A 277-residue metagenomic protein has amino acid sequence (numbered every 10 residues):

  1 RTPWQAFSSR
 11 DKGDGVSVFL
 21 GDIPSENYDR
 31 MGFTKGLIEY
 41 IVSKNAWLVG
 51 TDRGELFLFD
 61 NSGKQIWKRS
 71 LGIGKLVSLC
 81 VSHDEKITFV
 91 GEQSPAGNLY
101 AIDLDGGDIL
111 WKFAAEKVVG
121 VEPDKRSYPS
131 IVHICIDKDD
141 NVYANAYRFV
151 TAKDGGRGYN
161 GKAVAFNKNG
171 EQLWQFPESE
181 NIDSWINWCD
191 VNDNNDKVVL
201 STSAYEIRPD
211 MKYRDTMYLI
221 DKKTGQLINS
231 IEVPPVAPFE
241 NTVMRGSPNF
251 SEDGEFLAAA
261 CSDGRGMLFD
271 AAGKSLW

Functional and structural regions predicted by a protein language model:
R1-L276: Secretory-pathway ectodomains
